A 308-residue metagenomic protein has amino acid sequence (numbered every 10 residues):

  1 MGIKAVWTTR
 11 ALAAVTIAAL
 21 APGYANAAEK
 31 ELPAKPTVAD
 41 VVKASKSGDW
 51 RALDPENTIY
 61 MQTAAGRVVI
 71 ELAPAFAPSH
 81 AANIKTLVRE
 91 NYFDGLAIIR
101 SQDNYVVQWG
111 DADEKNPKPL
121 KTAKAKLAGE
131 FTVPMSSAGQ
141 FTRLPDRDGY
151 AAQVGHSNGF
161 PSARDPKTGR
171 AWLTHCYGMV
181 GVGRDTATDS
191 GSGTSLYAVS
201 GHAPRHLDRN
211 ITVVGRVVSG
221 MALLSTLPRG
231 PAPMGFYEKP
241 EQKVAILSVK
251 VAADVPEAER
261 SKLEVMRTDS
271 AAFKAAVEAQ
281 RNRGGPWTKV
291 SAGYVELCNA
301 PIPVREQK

Functional and structural regions predicted by a protein language model:
G2, G23-K308: Cyclophilin-like peptidyl-prolyl cis-trans isomerases
G2-L12: Bacterial N-terminal signal peptides that target proteins for export
A11-A21: Bacterial N-terminal signal peptides
